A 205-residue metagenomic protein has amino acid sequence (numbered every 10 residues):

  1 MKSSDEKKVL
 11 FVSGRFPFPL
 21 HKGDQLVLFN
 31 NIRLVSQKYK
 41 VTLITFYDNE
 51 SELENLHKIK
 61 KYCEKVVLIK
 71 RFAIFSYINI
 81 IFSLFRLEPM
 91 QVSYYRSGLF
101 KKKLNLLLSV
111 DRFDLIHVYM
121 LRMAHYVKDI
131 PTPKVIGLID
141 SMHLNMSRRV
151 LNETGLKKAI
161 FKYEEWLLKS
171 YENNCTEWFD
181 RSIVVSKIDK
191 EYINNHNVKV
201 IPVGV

Functional and structural regions predicted by a protein language model:
M1-L68, D111: N-terminal subdomain of nucleotide-sugar transferases
G14, Y77-Y94, V135-S170: Acceptor-binding helix/loop patch of EC 2.4 sugar-transfer enzymes, predominantly nucleotide-sugar-dependent
N31, K102-L106, M142, K158-R181: Membrane-proximal helix-turn-helix segments that form the acceptor-binding/catalytic region of lipid-linked
F46-N105: A conserved catalytic-core segment of Leloir-type glycosyltransferases
N49-L56, Y126, K190-I193: Short, charged/polar "capping" segments at the starts of alpha-helices and the immediately preceding loops
L104-M123, P133-V135: Short N-terminal targeting/anchoring amphipathic segment
I116-H117, E177-S186: A short beta-strand/loop micro-motif in the catalytic core of glycosyltransferases that engages the nucleotide-sugar
I188, G204: Carbohydrate-associated surface elements
